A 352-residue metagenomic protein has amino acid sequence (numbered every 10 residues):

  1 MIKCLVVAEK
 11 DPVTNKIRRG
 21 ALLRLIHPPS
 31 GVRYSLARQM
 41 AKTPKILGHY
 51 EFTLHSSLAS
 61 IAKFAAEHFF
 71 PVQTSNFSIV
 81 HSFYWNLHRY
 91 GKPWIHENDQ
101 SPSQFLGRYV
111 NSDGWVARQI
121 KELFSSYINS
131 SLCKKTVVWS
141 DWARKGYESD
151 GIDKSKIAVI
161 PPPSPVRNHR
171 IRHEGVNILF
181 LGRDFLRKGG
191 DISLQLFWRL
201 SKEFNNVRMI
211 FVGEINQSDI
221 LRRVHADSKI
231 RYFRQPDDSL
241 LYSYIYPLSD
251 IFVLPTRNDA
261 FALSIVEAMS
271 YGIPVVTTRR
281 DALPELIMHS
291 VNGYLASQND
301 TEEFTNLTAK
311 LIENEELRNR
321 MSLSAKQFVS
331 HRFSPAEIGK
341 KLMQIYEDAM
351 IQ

Functional and structural regions predicted by a protein language model:
D113-T136: Membrane-proximal helix-turn-helix segments that form the acceptor-binding/catalytic region of lipid-linked
V137, N168-S201: Conserved donor-binding/catalytic core segment of Leloir-type glycosyltransferases
D219-L240: Nucleotide-activated donor-binding/catalytic signature segment of Leloir-type glycosyltransferases, i.e., the conserved
Y244-S249: Short alpha-helical donor nucleotide-sugar binding micro-motif in glycosyltransferases
R257: Aromatic "clamp/platform" in nucleotide-sugar-dependent glycosyltransferases that forms part of the donor/acceptor
P274-T277: Short hydrophobic beta-strand element within catalytic cores of glycosyltransferases and related nucleotide-activated
H289-S290, Y294-T301, K310-E315: Conserved acidic donor-binding segment of nucleotide-sugar-dependent glycosyltransferases
E303, K310, L317-H331, I338-Q344: A short, well-ordered alpha-helix in the C-terminal region of glycosyltransferases
